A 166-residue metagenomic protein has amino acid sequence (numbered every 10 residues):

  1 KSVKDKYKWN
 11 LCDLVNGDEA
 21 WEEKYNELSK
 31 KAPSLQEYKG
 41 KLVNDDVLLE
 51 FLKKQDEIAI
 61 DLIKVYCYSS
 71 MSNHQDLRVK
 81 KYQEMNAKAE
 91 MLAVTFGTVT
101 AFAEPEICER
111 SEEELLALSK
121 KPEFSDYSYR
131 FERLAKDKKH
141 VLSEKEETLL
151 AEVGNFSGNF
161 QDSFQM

Functional and structural regions predicted by a protein language model:
K1-M166: A well-structured
